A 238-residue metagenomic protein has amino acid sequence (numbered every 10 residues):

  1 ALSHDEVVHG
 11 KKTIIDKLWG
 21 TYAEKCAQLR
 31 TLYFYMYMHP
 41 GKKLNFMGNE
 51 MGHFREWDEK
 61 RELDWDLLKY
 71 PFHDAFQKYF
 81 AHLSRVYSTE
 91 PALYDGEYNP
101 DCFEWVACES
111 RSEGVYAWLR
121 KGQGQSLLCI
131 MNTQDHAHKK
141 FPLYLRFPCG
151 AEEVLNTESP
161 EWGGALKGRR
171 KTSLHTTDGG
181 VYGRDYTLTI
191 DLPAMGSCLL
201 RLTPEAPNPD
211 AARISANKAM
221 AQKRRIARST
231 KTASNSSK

Functional and structural regions predicted by a protein language model:
A1-D16, H39: Aromatic-lined glycan-binding groove of carbohydrate-active enzymes
Y22-C26, R30, Y35-N45, N49-K238: Carbohydrate-interacting/catalytic domains
